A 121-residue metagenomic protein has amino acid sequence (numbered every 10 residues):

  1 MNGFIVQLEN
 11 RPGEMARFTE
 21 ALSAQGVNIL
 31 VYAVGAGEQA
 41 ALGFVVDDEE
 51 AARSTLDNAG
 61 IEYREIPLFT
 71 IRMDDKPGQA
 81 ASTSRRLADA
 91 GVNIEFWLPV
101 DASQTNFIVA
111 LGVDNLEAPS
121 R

Functional and structural regions predicted by a protein language model:
M1-R121: A conserved regulatory-domain signal marking ACT and ACT-like small-molecule sensing domains and adjacent regulatory
